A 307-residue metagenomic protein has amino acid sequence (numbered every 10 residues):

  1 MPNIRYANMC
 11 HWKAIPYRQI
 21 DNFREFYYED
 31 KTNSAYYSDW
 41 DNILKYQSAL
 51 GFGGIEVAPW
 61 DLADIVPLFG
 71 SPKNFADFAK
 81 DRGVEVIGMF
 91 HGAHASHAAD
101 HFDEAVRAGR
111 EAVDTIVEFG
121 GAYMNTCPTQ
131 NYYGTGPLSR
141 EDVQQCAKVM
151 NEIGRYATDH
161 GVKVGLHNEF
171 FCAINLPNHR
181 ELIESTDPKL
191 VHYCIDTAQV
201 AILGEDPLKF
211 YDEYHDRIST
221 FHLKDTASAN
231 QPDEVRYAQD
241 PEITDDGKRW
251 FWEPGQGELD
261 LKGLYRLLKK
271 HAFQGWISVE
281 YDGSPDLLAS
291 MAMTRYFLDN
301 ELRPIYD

Functional and structural regions predicted by a protein language model:
M1-F119, H192, R249, R295-D307: N-terminal pre-domain/capping segments
N3-A7, G54, E85-G88, G121-N125 (+4 more regions): Structural preference for beta-strand elements that scaffold enzyme active sites
N8-H11, V57-P59, G88-A93, T126-P128 (+4 more regions): A cross-domain feature marking catalytic cores of carbohydrate-active enzymes and several ubiquitous metabolic/repair
Q19-D21, G54-I55, K148-E258, Y306: Acidic/histidine-rich catalytic cores of soluble enzymes
S34-S38, A58-P72, H94-A105, Y132-G136 (+5 more regions): Acidic-and-aromatic substrate-binding clefts and catalytic sites of carbohydrate-active enzymes
W40, P72, A105-G109, V143-C146 (+6 more regions): Aromatic/hydrophobic pocket-lining residues that form the small-molecule binding cavity in soluble enzyme cores
Q47, I55, A79, I116 (+5 more regions): Conserved, mostly hydrophobic/aromatic
F78-V86, A98-Y193: Active-site acidic/histidine proton-transfer and metal-coordination neighborhood in alpha/beta enzyme cores
